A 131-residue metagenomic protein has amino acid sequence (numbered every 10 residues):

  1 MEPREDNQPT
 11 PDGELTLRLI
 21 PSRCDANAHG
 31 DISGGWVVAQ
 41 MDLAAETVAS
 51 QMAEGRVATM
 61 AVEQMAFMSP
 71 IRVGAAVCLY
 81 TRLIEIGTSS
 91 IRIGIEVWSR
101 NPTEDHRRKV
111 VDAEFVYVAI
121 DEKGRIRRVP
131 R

Functional and structural regions predicted by a protein language model:
M1, W36-V37, Y80, W98: Bulky hydrophobic/aromatic packing residues
E2-A61, V118-R131: Hot-dog-fold acyl-thioester-processing enzymes
E2-L17, R72-V73, I84-R131: HotDog/MaoC-like acyl-thioester-processing domains
I32, L43-I86, S90-R92, D105-A113: Hydrophobic beta-strand-centered segment that forms part of the acyl-chain substrate-binding groove
